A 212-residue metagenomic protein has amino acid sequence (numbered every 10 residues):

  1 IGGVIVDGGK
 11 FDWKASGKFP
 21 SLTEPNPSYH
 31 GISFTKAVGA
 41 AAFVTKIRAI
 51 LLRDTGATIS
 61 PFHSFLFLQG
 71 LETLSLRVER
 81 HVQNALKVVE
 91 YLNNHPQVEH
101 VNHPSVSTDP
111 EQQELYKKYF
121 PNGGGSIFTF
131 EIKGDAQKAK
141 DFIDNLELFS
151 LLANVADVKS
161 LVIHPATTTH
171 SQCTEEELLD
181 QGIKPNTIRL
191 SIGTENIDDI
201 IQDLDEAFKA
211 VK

Functional and structural regions predicted by a protein language model:
I1-I127, E131-K159: Active-site C-terminal subdomain of aminotransferase-like
R77, D144, S160-K212: PLP-dependent enzyme catalytic core of the Aspartate aminotransferase-like
